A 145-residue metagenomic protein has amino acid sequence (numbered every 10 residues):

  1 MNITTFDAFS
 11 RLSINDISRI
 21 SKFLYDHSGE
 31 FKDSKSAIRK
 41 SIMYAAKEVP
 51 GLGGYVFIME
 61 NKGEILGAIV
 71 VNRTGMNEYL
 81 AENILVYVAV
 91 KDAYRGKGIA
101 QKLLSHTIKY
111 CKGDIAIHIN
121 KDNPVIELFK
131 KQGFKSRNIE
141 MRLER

Functional and structural regions predicted by a protein language model:
M1-K22: A short beta-loop-alpha structural element at the N-terminal edge of CoA-dependent acyl/N-acetyltransferase catalytic
I14, K22-A45: Conserved GNAT-fold acetyl-CoA-binding loop/helix
A46-I58: A short helix-loop-beta-strand connector motif used in the catalytic cores of GNAT acetyltransferases and, in some
I58, E64-R73, I84, A89: Conserved beta-strand in the GNAT
Y79-D92, H118, I139-R142: Conserved acetyl-CoA binding element of GNAT-fold acetyltransferases
V90, G96-K109, K131: Conserved acetyl-CoA-binding loop-helix of GNAT-fold acetyltransferases
C111-K121: Conserved GNAT acetyl-CoA-binding A-motif
K130-E140: Conserved acetyl-CoA-binding loop of GNAT-fold acetyltransferases
